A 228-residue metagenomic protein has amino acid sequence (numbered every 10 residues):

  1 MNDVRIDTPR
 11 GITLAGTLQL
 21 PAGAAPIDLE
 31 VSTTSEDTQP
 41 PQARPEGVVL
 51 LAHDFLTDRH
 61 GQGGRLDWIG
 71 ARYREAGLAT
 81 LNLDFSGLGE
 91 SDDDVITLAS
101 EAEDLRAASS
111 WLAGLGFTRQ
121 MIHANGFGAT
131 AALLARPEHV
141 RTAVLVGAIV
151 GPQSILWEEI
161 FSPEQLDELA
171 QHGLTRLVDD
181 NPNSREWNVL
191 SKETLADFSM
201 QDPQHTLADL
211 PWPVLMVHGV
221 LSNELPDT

Functional and structural regions predicted by a protein language model:
M1-P41, G47: N-terminal cap/lid segment of alpha/beta-hydrolase-fold proteins
D3, L14, I96, T130 (+1 more regions): The alpha/beta-hydrolase serine catalytic core
A22-L29, P41-D84: Short, surface-exposed "cap/lid" segments of acyl-processing enzymes
L51-F55, G126, G219: Glycine-rich His-Gly loop
R65, V95-L115: Alpha/beta-hydrolase active-site loop
L83-I96: Glycine-rich "HGGG/HGxG" loop immediately N-terminal to the catalytic nucleophile of the alpha/beta-hydrolase
L115-G126: Alpha/beta-hydrolase fold nucleophile elbow
A124-L134: Glycine-rich nucleophile elbow surrounding the catalytic serine of serine-hydrolase chemistry
